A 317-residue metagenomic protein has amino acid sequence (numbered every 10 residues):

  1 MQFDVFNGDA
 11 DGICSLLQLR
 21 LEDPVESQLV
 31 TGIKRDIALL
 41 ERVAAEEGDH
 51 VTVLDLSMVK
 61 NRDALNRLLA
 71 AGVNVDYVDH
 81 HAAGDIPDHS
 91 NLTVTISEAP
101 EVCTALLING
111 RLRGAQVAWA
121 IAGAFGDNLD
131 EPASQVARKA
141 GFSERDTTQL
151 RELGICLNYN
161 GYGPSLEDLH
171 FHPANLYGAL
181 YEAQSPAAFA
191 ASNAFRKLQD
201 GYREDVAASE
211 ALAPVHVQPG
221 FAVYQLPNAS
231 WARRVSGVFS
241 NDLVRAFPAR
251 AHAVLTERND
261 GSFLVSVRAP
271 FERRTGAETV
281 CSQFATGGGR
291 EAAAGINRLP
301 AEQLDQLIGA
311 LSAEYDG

Functional and structural regions predicted by a protein language model:
M1-I155, P219, Y224, S230 (+2 more regions): Replace "Mg2+/Mn2+-dependent" with "divalent metal-dependent
M58, Y159-F171, S192-E204, R234-N241: Short N-terminal helix-initiation segments at or just after the protein's N-terminus
E98-A99, G178-Q225: Oxyanion-binding "anion nests"
T104, H172-L176, A194, L198-D205 (+3 more regions): Alpha-helical structural motif
A133, A137-Q184: Loop-centered beta-sheet repeat module
